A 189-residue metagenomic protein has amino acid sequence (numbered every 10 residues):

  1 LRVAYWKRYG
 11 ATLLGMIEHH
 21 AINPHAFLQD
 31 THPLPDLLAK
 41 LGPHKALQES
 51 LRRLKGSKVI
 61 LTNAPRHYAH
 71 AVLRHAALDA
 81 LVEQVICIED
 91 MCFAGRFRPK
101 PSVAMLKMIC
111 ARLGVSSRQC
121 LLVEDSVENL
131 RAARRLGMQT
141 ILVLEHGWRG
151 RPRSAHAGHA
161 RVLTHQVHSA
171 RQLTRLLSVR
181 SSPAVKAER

Functional and structural regions predicted by a protein language model:
L1-A4, P35, S57, F93-F97 (+1 more regions): Conserved short-loop catalytic and cofactor-binding motifs
L1-K45, R66-H70: N-terminal helical cap/lid subdomain that shapes the substrate entry/recognition surface in HAD-like hydrolases
L38-G42, I60, F97-P101: Short, surface-exposed alpha-helical recognition segments that flank or form part of ligand/macromolecule-binding
K45-A46, A104: Short, conserved clusters of charged catalytic residues that mark active-site and nucleotide-handling motifs
A46-K55: Catalytic-core regions built around general acid/base machinery
R52, R66, H70-R189: Asp-based, Mg2+/Mn2+-dependent phosphohydrolase catalytic module
S57-V59, Q139: Proline-centered loop/turn at the N-terminus of a beta-strand
T62-A64: Conserved phosphate-coupling serine/threonine residues in phosphotransfer and NTP-handling enzymes
